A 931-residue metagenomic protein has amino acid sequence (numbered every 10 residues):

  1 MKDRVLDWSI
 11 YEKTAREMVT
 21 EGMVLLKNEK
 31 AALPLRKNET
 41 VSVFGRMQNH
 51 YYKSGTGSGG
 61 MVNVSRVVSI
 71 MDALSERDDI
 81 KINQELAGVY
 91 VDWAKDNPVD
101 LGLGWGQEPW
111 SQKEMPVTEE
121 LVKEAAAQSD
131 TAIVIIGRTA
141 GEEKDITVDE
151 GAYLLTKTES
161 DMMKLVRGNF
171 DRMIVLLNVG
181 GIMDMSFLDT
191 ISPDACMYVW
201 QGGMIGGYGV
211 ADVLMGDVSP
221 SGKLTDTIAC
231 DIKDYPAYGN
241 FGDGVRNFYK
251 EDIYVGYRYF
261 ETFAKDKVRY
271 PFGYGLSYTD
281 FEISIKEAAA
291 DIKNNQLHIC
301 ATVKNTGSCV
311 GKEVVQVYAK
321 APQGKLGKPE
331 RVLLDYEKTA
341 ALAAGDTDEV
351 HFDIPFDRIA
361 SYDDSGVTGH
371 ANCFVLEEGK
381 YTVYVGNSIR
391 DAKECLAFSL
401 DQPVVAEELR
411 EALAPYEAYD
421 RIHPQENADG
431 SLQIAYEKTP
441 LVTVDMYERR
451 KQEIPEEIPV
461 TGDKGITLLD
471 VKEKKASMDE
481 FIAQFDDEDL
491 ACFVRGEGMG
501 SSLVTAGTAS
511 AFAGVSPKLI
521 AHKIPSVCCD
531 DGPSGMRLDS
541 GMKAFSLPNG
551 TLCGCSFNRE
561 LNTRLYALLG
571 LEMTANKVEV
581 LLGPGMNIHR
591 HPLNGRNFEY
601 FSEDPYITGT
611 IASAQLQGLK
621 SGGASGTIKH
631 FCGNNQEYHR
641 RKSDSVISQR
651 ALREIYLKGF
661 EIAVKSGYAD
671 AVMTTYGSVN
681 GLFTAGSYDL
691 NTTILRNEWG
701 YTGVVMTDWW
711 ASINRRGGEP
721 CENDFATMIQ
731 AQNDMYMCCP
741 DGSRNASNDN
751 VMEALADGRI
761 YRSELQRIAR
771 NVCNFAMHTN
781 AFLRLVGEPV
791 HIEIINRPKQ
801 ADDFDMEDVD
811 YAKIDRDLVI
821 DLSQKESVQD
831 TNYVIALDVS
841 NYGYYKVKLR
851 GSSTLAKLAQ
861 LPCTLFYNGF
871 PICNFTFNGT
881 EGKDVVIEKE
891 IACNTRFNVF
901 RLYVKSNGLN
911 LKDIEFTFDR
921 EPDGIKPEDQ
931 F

Functional and structural regions predicted by a protein language model:
M1-D391, E408-S853, L861-F931: Glycoside hydrolase catalytic-domain context in secreted enzymes
D391-E408: Short beta-strand elements
